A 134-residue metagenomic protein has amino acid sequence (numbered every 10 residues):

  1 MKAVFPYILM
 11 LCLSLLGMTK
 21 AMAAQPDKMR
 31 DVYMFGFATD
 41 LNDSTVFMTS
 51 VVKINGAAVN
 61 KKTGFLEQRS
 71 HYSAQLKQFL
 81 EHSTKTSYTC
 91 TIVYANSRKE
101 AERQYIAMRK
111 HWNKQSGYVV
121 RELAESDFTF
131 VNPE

Functional and structural regions predicted by a protein language model:
M1-P26: Bacterial Sec-dependent N-terminal signal peptides
K2-P6, A58-T63, Y88-C90: A generic short-segment signal for beta-strand/edge and adjacent turn/coil regions
A23-S70: N-terminal secretory signal peptides
E67-W112: Mid-chain, structured segments of secreted extracytoplasmic proteins
Y105-E134: C-terminal partner/receptor-binding element of secreted or periplasmic proteins
